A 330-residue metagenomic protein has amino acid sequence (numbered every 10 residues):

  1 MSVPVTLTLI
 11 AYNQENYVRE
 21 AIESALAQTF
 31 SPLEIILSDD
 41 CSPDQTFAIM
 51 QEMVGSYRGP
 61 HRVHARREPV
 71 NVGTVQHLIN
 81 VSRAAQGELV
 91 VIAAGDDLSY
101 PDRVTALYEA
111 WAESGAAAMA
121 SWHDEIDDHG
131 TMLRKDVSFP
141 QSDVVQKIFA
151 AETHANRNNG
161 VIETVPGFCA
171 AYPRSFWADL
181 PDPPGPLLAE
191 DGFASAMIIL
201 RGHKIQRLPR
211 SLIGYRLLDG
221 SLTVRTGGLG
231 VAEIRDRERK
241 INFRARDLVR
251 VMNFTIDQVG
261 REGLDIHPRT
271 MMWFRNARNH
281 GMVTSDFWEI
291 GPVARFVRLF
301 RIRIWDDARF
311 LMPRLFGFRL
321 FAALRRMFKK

Functional and structural regions predicted by a protein language model:
M1-A232, M327: Nucleotide-sugar donor-binding/catalytic module of glycosyltransferases that assemble extracellular/cell-envelope
N156-G160, P166, L187-L188, G192-F193 (+3 more regions): C-terminal subregions of glycosyltransferases and related glycan-biosynthesis enzymes
